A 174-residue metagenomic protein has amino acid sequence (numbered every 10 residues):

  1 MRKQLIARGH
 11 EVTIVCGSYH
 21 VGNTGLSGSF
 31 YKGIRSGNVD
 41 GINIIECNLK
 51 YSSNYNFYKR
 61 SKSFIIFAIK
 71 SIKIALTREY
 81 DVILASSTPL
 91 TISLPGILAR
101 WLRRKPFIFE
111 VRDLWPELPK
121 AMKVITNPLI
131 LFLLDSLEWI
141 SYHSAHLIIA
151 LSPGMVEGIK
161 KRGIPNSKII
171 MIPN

Functional and structural regions predicted by a protein language model:
M1-D40: N-terminal subdomain of nucleotide-sugar transferases
R8, I72, E79, T91-L102 (+1 more regions): Membrane-proximal helix-turn-helix segments that form the acceptor-binding/catalytic region of lipid-linked
C16, P106, P128-N174: Donor nucleotide-sugar binding/catalytic pocket of nucleotide-sugar-dependent glycosyltransferases
S29-N54, T77: Conserved nucleotide-sugar phosphate-binding/catalytic loop shared by glycosyltransferases and other
I42-I69, T126: A short, charged, and often flexible helix/loop element on the N-terminal side of the glycosyltransferase catalytic
R60-I74, Y80-R112, P116-E117: An aromatic- and histidine-rich active-site surface loop
K62-S63, R103-I108, P116-I140: Nucleotide-sugar donor phosphate/pyrophosphate-binding loop at the beta->alpha transition of glycosyltransferases
